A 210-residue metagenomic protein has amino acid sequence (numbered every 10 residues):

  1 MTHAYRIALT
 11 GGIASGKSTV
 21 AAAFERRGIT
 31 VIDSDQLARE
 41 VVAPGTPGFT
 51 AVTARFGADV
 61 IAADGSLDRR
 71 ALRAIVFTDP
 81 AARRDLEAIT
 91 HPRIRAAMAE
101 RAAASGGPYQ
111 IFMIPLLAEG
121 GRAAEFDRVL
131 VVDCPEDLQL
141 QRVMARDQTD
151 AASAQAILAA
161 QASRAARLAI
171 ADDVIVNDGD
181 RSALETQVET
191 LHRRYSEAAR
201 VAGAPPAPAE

Functional and structural regions predicted by a protein language model:
M1-I29, S34-Q36: Walker A (P-loop) phosphate-binding motif
G16, D35, L86, I111 (+3 more regions): Residue-level signal for inorganic ion chemistry
R27, F49-T53, E136-M144, A151 (+1 more regions): An amphipathic alpha-helix signature
Q36-R39, C134-D137, A156-A159, R181: Short, acidic/turn-prone active-site loops that include or flank metal/cofactor- and phosphate-binding residues
Q36-Y109: ATP-dependent small-molecule kinase phosphotransfer cores that center on conserved nucleotide phosphate-binding segments
R95-A104, Y109-A145: ATP-dependent NMP and nucleoside kinases share a basic, alpha-helical "lid"
A97-M98, G106, A123-E125, A145-E197 (+1 more regions): Small-molecule kinase domains that catalyze NTP-dependent phosphoryl transfer to phosphate-bearing small molecules
